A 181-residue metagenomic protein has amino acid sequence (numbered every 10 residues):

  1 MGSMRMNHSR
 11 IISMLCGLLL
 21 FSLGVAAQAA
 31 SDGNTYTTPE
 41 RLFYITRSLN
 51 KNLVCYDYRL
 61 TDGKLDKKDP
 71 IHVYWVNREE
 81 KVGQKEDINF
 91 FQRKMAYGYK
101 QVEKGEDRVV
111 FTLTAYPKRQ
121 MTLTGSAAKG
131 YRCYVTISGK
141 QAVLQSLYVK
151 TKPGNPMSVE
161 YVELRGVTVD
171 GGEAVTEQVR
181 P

Functional and structural regions predicted by a protein language model:
M1-S9: N-terminal secretory signal peptides that target proteins for export/translocation
S13-S22: Bacterial N-terminal signal peptides
Q28-E86: N-terminal export/targeting and maturation segments
C55, K67, F111, L164-G166: Short linear proline/tyrosine/threonine-rich motifs used for host-factor recruitment and membrane trafficking/assembly
Y74-Q141: Mature extracytoplasmic domains of secretory-pathway proteins
K140-P153: Beta-sandwich interaction modules
P153-V175: Short, exposed beta-strand-loop hairpins at the edges of beta-sheets in extracellular/periplasmic proteins
R180-P181: Short, solvent-exposed mixed-charge patches
